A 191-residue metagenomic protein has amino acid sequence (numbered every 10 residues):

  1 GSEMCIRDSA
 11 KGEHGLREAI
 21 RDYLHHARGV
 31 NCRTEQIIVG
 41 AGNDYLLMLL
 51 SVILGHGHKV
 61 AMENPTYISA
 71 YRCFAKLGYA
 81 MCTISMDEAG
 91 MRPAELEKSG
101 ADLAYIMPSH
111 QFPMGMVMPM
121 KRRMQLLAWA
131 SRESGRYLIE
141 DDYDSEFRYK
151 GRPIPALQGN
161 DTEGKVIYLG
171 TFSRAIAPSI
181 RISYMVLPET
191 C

Functional and structural regions predicted by a protein language model:
E3, R7-G135, S145-E146, K150-I167: Conserved core of the PLP fold type I
D141-D142: Walker B catalytic acidic pair
G159-C191: Active-site PLP attachment segment
